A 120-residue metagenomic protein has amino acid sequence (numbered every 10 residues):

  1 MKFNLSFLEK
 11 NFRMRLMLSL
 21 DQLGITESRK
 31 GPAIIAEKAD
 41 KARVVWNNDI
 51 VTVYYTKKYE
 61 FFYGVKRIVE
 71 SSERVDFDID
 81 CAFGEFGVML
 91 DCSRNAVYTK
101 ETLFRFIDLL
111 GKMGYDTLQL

Functional and structural regions predicted by a protein language model:
M1-F77: Acidic, contiguous N-terminal accessory segments
N47-L120: Feature activates predominantly on carbohydrate-active enzymes
